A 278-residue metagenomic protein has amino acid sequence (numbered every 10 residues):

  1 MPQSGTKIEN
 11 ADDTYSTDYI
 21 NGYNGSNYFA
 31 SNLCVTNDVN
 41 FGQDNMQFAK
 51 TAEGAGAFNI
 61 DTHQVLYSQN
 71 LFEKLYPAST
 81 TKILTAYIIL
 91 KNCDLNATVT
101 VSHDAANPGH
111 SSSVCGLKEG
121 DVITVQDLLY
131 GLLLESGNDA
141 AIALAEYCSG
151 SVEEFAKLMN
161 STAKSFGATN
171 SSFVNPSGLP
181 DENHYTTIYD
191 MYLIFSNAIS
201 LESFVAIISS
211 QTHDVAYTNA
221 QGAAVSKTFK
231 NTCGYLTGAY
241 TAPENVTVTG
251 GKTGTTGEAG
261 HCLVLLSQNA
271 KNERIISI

Functional and structural regions predicted by a protein language model:
P2-Y189, L193-E202: Active-site-adjacent loops and short helices of periplasmic peptidoglycan-processing enzymes
G5, A168-T169, P180-D190, F195-I278: Domain-terminus/edge residues, biased toward the C-terminal soluble/receptor-binding domains of extracytoplasmic
